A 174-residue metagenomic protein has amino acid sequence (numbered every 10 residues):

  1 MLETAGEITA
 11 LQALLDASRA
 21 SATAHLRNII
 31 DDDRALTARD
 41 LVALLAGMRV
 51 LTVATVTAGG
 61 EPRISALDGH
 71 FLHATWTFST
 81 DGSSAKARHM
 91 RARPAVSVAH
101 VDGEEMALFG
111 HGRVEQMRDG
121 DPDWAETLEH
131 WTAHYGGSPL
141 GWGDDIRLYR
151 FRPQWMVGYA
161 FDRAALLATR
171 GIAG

Functional and structural regions predicted by a protein language model:
M1-D33, E105-G174: Charged, gly/pro-rich active-site loop segments
T23-V50: Short, basic/aromatic recognition patches
T37-D40, K86, T127: Hydrophobic alpha-helical segments typical of transmembrane helices and their membrane-interface/capping positions
V42-A43, R88, P139-G141: Short secondary-structure boundary/capping segments
L45-A46, R91-A92, T132: Alpha-helix boundary recognition
M48-G82, R88-M90, V96-H100, F109-G110: Short beta-strand segments
R49-V50, A95, G136, M156: Generic structural signal for secondary-structure transition and capping sites
L72-H73, A85-R88, M117-R118, L166-A168: A short local loop/turn or secondary-structure capping micro-motif enriched for an aromatic residue
